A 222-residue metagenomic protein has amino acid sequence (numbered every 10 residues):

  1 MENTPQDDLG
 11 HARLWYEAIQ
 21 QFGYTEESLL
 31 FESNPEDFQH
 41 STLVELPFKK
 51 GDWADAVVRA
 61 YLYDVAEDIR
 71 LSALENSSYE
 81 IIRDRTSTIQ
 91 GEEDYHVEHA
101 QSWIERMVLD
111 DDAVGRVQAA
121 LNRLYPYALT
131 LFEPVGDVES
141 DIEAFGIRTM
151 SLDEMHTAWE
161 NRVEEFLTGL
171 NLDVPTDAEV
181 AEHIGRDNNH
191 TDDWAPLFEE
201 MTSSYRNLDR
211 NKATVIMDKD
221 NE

Functional and structural regions predicted by a protein language model:
E2-N34, A100-E105: Conserved alpha-helical segments that form or flank metal/cofactor-binding pockets of metalloenzymes
T4, A56, A60, I89 (+3 more regions): Amphipathic alpha-helix face/heptad-repeat signature
G10, L62-I69, Y95-S102, P126 (+2 more regions): Generic structural signal for well-ordered, non-membrane alpha-helices
E32-A60, D110-D111, L124-T149: Acidic/His metal-coordination segments adjacent to aromatic residues that form catalytic metal sites in metalloenzymes
V44-H99: Internal, conserved structured core segments that host functional sites
D52, A56, R85, A113-R116 (+2 more regions): Non-transmembrane, amphipathic alpha-helical segments
I81-E143: A contiguous pocket-lining binding segment that forms or flanks enzyme active sites
G115-E222: Extended, helix-rich structural scaffolds rather than catalytic motifs
